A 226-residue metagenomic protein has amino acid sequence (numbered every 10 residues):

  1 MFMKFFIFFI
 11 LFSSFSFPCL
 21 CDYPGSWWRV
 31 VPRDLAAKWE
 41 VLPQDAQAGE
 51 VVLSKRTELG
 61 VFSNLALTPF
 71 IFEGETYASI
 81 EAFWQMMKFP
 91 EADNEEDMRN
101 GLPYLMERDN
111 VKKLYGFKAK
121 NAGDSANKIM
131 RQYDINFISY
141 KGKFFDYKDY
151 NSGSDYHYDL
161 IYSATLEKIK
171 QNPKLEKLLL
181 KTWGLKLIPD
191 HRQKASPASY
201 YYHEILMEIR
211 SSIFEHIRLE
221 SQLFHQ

Functional and structural regions predicted by a protein language model:
M1-M3: N-terminal secretory signal peptides that target proteins for export/translocation
F5-F15: Sec-dependent N-terminal signal peptides
C19-Q226: Charged, low-complexity intrinsically disordered segments
